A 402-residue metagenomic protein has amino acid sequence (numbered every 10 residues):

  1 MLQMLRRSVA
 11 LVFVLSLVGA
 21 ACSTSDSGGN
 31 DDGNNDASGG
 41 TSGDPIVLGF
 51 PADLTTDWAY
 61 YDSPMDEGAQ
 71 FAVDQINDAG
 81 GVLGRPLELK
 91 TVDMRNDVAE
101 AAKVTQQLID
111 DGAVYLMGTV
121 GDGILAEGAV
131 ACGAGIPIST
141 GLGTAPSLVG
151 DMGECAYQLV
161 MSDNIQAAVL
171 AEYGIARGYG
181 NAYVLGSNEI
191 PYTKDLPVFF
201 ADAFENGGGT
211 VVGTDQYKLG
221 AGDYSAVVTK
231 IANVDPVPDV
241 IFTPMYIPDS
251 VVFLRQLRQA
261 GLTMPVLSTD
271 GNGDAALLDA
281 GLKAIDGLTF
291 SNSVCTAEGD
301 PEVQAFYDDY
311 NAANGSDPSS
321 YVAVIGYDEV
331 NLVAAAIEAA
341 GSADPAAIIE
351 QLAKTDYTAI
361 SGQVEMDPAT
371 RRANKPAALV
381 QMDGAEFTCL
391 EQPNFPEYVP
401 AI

Functional and structural regions predicted by a protein language model:
S23-D26: Bacterial signal peptide processing site
N30-A37, Y60-E67, G80-G150, L159 (+1 more regions): Beta-alpha junction/loop-to-helix N-cap segments that form part of ligand/metal-binding clefts
G39-Q70, V92-A99, V120-G121, L185-K194 (+2 more regions): Extracytoplasmic "Venus flytrap"
L54, C155-L219, V240, V333: An alpha-beta-alpha
L108-V120, S139-G141, Y183-G186, P236-I247 (+3 more regions): Periplasmic-binding protein-like
V130-A134, P197-S291: Extracellular/periplasmic bilobed ligand-binding domains
L254-Y327, F387-C389, P393-A401: Extracellular/periplasmic periplasmic-binding protein-like sensory domains
A312-A323, A334-C389: Segments of small-molecule ligand-sensing domains
